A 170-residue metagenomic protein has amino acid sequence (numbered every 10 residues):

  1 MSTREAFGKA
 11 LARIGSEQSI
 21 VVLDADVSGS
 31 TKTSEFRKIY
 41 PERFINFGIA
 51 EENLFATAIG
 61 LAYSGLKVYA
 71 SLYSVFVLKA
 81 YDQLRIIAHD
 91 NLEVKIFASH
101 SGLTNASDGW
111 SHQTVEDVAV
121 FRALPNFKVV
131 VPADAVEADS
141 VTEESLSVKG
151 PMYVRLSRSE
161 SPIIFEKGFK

Functional and structural regions predicted by a protein language model:
M1-S161, F165-E166: Thiamine diphosphate
